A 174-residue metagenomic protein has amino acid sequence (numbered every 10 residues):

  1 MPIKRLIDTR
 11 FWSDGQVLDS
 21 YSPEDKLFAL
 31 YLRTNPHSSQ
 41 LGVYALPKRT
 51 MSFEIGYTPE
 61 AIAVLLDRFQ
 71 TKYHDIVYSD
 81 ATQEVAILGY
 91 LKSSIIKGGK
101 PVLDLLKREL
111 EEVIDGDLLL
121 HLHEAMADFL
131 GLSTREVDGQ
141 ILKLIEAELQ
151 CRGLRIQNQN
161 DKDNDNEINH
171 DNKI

Functional and structural regions predicted by a protein language model:
M1-S13: Long, low-complexity, charged/polar intrinsically disordered regions in eukaryotic proteins
D8-F11, T58, L91, E109-L110 (+1 more regions): Short, solvent-exposed coil/turn linker segments
G15-E24, T34-S94: Winged helix-turn-helix DNA-binding recognition segment
E60, I96-I174: Charged low-complexity intrinsically disordered patches
